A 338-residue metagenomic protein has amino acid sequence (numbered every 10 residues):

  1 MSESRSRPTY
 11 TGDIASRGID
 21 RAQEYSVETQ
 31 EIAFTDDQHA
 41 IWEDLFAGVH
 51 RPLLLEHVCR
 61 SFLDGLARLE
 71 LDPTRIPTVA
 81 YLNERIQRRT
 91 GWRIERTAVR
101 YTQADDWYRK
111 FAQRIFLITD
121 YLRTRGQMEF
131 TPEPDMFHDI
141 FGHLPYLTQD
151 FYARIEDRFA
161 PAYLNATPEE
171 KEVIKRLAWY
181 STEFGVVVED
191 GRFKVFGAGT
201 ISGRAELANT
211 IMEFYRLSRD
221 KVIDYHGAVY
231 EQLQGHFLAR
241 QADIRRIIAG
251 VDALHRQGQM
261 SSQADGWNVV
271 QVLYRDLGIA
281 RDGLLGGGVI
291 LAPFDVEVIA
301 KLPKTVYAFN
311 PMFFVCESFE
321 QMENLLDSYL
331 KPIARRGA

Functional and structural regions predicted by a protein language model:
M1-L147, F151, D265-G286, L291-A338: The feature captures two recurrent sequence modes
G126-D327: A contiguous, surface-oriented mixed alpha/beta subdomain in the mid-to-C-terminal portion of proteins that forms
